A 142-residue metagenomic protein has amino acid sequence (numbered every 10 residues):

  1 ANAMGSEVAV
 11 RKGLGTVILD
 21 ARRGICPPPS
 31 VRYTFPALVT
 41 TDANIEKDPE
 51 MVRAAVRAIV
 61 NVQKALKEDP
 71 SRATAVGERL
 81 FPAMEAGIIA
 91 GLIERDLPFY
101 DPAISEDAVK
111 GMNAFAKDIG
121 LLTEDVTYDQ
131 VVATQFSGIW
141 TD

Functional and structural regions predicted by a protein language model:
A1-E78: Pocket-lining segment of extracytoplasmic ligand-binding domains
A3, P36, M84, P102-A103 (+3 more regions): Generic signature of intrinsically disordered, low-complexity segments enriched in small/polar residues
V8-A9, C26-P28, R95-L97, V132-F136: Short secondary-structure boundary/hinge segments and terminal tails
L19-D20, I88, V126-T127: Residue-level detector of family-conserved "landmark" positions at structurally sensitive sites
Y33, T41, E85, I104-S105 (+2 more regions): Alpha-helix initiation/capping motif
I45-T123: Secondary-structure end/capping motifs
A114-D142: Conserved C-terminal helix/tail region of periplasmic/extracytoplasmic solute-binding proteins
